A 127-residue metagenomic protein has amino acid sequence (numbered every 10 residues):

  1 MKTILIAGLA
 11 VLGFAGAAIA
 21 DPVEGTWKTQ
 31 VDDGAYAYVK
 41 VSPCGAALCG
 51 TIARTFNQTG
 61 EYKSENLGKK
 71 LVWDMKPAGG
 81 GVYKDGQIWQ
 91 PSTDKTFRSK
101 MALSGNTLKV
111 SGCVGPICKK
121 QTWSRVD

Functional and structural regions predicted by a protein language model:
I4-F14: Sec-dependent N-terminal signal peptides
F14-A20: Sec/Tat signal peptide C-region and signal peptidase I cleavage site
V23-E24, K28-F97: Central antiparallel beta-sheet cores of small beta-barrel/beta-sandwich binding domains
S92-K120: Short, exposed beta-strand-loop hairpins at the edges of beta-sheets in extracellular/periplasmic proteins
V126-D127: Short, solvent-exposed mixed-charge patches
